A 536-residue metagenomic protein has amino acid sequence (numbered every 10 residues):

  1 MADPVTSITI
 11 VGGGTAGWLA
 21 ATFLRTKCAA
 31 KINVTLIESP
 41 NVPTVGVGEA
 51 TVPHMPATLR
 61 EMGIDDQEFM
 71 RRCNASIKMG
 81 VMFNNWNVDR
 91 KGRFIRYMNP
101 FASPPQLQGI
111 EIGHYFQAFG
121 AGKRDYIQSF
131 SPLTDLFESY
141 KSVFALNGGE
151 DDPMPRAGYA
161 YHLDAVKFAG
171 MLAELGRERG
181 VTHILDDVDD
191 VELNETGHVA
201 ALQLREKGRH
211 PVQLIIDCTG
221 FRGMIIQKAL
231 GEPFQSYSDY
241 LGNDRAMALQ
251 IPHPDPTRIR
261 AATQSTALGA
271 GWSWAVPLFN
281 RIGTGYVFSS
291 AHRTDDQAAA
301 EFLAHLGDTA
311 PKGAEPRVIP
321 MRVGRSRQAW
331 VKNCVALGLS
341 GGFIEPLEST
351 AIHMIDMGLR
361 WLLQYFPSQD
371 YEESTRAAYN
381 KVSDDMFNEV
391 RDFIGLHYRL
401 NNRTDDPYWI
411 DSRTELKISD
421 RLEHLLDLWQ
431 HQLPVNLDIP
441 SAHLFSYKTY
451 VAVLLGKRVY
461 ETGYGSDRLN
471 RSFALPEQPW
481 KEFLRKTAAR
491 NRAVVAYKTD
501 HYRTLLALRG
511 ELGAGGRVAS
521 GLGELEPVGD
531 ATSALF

Functional and structural regions predicted by a protein language model:
T6-I32: N-terminal Rossmann-like FAD-binding beta1-loop-alpha1 element of flavoenzymes
R25-V47: Glycine-rich FAD pyrophosphate-binding loop
V47-E138: Dinucleotide-binding Rossmann-like beta1-alpha1 core, especially the glycine-rich loop that anchors the ADP
D151-A298, L359: Predominantly flavin-linked oxidoreductase catalytic cores and closely associated redox partners
A267-P320, G342-M354, Y365-S368, E372: Conserved FAD/dinucleotide-binding core of flavoprotein oxidoreductases
T309-N333, A377: Flavin (FAD/FMN) cofactor-binding core of flavoprotein oxidoreductases
A329-L347: Short FAD-binding loop at a beta-strand-to-alpha-helix junction that anchors the flavin cofactor in diverse
Q364-V528: Long, low-complexity C-terminal extensions of enzymes
